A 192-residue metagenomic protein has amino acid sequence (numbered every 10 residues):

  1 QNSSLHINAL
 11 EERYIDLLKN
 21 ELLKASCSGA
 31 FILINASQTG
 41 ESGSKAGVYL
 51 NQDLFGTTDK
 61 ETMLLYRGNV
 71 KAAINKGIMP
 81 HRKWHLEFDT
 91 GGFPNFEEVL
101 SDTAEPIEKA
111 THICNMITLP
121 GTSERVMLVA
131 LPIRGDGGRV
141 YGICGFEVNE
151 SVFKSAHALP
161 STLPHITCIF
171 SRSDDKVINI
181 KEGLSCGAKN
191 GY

Functional and structural regions predicted by a protein language model:
Q1-T103: Extracytoplasmic/periplasmic sensory segments of membrane signal-transduction proteins
L17-K19, M116-I117, F153-L159: Generic recognition of flexible, low-complexity loop/linker segments
G29-F31, M127-V129, C144-G145, T167-F170: Structural recognition of the beta-strand scaffold that forms the well-ordered cores of secreted hydrolase catalytic
I34, L119, G135, S171-R172: Acidic surface patches and DE-rich sequence motifs
S37-T39, L119-P120, V148-V152: Solvent-exposed loop/turn segments at secondary-structure junctions within structured extracellular/periplasmic domains
R67-G145: Extracytoplasmic/periplasmic ligand-binding sensor regions of membrane-associated signaling proteins
E150-Y192: Intrinsic low-complexity, intrinsically disordered coil/linker regions enriched in small/polar and charged residues
